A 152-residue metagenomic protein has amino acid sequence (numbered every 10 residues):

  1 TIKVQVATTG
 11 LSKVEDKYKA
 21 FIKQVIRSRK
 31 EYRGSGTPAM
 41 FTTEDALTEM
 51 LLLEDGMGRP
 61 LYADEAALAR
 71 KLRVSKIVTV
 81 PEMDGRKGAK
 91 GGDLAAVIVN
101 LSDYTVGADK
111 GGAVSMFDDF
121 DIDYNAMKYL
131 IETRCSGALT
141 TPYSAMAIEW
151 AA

Functional and structural regions predicted by a protein language model:
T1-A152: Structured, hydrophobic secondary-structure cores that serve as assembly/anchoring elements
